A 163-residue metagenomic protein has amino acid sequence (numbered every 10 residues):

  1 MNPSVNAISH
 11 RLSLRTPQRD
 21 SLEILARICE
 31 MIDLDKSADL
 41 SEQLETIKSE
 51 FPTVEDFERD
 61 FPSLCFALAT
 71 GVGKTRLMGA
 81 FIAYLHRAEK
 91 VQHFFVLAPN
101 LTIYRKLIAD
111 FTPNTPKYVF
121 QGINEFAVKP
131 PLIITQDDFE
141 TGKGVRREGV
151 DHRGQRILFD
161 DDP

Functional and structural regions predicted by a protein language model:
M1-P163: RecA-like P-loop NTPase motor core of helicase/translocase proteins
